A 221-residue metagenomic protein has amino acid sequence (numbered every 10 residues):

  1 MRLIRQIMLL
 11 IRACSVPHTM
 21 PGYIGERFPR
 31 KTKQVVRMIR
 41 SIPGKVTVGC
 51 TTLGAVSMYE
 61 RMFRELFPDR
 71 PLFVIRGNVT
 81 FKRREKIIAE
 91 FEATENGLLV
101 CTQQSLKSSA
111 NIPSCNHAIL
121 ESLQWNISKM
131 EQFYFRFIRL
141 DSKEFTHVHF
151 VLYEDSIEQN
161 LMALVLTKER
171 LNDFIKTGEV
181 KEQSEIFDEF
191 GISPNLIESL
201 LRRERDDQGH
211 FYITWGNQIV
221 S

Functional and structural regions predicted by a protein language model:
M1-G44, F63, N172-S184: Interdomain linker/hinge connecting the two RecA-like lobes of the SF2 helicase core
P17, L99, A118-I119, F137: Short, well-ordered beta-strand core segments
T47-G49, S57-M58, D69-L106: Conserved helicase ATPase core of P-loop NTP-dependent helicases/translocases
S57-Y59, S108, K129, N160: Phosphate- and divalent-cation-binding pockets in alpha/beta enzyme and binding domains that engage nucleotide-derived
E65-R70, D141: Short helix-capping segments at alpha-helix termini
R76-T80, S122-I127: Short, acidic/turn-prone active-site loops that include or flank metal/cofactor- and phosphate-binding residues
A110-L123, T146-F150: A short beta-strand element within the Helicase C-terminal
W125-Y134, I138-V220: A conserved SF2-helicase RecA2
